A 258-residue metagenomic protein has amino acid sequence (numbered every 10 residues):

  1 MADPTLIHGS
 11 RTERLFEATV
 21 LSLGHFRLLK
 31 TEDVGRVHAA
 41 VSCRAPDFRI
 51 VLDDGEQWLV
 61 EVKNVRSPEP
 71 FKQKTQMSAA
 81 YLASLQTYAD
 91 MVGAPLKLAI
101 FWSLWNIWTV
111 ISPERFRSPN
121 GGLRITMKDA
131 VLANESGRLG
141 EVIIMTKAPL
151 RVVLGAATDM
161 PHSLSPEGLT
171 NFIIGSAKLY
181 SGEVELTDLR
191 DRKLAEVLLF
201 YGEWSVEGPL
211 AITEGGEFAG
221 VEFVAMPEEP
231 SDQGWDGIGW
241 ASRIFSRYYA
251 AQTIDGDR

Functional and structural regions predicted by a protein language model:
M1-V34, M91, T146: Acidic-basic catalytic patches of nuclease active cores, encompassing PD-(D/E)XK and other metal-cofactor nuclease
R11, L15, C43, A80-A83: Short, well-structured alpha-helical interface segments that form or flank functional binding sites
V20, D47-I50, G55-E69: Conserved catalytic cores of phosphodiester-cleaving nucleases, focusing on short active-site segments
L21-H25, I50-L52, Q86-D90, R115-F116: Short, surface-exposed basic-aromatic patches at helix termini and helix-loop junctions that form
L29-D54: Active-site metal-binding core of divalent-cation-utilizing nuclease and nuclease-like domains
N64-P113, E196-L199, E203-V206, I212-F218: Catalytic cores of nucleic-acid endonucleases
I111-R258: Long, charge-rich C-terminal accessory regions
